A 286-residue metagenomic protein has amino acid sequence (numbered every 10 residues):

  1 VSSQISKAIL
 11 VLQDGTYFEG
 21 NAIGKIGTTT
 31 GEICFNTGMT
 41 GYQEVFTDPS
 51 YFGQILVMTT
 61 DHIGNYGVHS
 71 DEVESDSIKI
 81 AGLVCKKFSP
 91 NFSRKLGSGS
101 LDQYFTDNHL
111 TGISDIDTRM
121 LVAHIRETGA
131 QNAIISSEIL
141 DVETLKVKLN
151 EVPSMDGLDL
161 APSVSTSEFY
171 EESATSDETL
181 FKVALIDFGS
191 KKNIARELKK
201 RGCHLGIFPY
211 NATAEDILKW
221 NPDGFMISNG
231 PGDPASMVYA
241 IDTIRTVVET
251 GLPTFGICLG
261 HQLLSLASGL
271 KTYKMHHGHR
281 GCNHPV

Functional and structural regions predicted by a protein language model:
V1-E215, K219-W220, P234: RNA-binding accessory domains that recognize and position tRNA/RNA substrates
Y17, D223, V247-T250: Generic alpha-helical hydrophobic packing signal
L110, C203, P222, L252 (+1 more regions): Short phosphate-binding/catalytic loops that engage adenosine nucleotides
A130-Q131, G224, T243: Alpha-helix boundary/capping detector
D187, F225, C258: Residue-level signal for inorganic ion chemistry
L218-N229: Extended hydrophobic/aromatic segments used for targeting, binding, or gating
S228-P285: Cysteine-nucleophile active-site neighborhood
